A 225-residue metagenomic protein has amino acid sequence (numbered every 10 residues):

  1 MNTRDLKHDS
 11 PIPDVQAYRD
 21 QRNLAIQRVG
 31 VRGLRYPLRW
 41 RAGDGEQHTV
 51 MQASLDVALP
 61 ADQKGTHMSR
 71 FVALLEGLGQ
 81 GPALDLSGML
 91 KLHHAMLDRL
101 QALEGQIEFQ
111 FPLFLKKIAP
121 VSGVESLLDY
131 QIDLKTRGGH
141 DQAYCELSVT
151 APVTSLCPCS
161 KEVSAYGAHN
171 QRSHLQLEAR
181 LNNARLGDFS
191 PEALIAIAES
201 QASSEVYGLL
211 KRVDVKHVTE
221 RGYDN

Functional and structural regions predicted by a protein language model:
N2-N225: N-terminal intrinsically disordered, cationic/polar leader segments that include organellar targeting peptides
